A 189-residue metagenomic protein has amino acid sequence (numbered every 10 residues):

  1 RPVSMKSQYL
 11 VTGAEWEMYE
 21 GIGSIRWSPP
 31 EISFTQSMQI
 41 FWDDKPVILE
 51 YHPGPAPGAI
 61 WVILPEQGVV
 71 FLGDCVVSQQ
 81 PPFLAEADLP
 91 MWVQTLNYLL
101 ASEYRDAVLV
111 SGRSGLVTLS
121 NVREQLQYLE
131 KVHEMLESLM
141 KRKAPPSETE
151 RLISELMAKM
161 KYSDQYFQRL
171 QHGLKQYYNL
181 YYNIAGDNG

Functional and structural regions predicted by a protein language model:
R1-Q39: Active-site HxH/HxHxD metal-binding segment of metal-dependent hydrolases
Q8, A14-E17, A101-R105, L116-G189: Accessory terminal helices/loops
P29-E31, P65, P82, S111 (+2 more regions): Proline-rich low-complexity regions
S33, Q39-F41, I63, V70: Well-ordered beta-strand positions
T35-S37, D44, P57: Extracytoplasmic
W42-D43, A144: A short, structured loop/turn motif at beta-sheet edges
P46-I48, P53-H133, S138: Metallo-beta-lactamase
